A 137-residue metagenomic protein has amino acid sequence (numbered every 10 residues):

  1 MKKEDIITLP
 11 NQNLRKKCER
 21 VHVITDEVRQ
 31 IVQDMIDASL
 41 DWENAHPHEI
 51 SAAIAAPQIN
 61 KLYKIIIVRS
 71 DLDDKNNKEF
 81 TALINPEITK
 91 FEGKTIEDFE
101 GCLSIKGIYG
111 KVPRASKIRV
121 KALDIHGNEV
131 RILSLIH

Functional and structural regions predicted by a protein language model:
M1-H137: Positively charged
